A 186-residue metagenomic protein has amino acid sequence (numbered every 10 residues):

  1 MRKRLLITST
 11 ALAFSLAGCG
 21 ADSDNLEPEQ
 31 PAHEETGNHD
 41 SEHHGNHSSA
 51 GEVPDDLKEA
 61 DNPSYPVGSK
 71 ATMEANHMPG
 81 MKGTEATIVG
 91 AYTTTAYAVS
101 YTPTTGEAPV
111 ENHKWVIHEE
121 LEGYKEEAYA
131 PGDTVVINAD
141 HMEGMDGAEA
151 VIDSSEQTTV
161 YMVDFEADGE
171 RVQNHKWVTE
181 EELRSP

Functional and structural regions predicted by a protein language model:
M1-I7: Bacterial Sec-dependent N-terminal signal peptides
S15-G18: C-terminal motif of bacterial Sec signal peptides marking the signal peptidase cleavage site
A21: Short, conserved catalytic or interaction motifs in soluble domains
D24-P63, E74-E119, P131, A139-P186: Basic/aromatic-rich interaction segments and small domains that mediate binding to polyanionic partners
